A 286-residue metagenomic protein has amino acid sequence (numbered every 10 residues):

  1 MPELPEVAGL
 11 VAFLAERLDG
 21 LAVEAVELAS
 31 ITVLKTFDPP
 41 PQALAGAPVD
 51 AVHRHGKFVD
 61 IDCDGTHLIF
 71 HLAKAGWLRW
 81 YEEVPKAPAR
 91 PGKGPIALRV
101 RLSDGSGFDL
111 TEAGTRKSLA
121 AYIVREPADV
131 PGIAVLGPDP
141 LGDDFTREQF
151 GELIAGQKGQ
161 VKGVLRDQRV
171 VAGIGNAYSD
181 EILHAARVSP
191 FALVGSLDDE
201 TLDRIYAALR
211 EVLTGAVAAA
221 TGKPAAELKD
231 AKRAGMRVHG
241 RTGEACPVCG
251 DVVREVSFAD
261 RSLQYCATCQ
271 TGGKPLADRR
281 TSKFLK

Functional and structural regions predicted by a protein language model:
M1-L119, P127, K283-K286: Gly/Gly-Pro- and Ser/Thr-rich, intrinsically disordered tail segments characteristic of DNA damage-repair and tolerance
M1-L4, P127-V130, D144, A155 (+2 more regions): Low-complexity, intrinsically disordered regions enriched in charged/polar residues
M1-L4, P140, D144, D198-Y206: Generic detection of long, well-ordered alpha-helical segments
V23-P39, A43, H53, G151-K286: Basic, nucleic-acid-binding surfaces and adjacent catalytic neighborhoods in DNA/RNA-processing proteins
H55-K57, G94-I96, G132, T242 (+1 more regions): A generic structural signal for well-ordered coil/turn residues at beta-strand boundaries that shape enzyme active-site
L68-A185, L193, I205: Phosphate/anion-contacting hairpin/loop surfaces
